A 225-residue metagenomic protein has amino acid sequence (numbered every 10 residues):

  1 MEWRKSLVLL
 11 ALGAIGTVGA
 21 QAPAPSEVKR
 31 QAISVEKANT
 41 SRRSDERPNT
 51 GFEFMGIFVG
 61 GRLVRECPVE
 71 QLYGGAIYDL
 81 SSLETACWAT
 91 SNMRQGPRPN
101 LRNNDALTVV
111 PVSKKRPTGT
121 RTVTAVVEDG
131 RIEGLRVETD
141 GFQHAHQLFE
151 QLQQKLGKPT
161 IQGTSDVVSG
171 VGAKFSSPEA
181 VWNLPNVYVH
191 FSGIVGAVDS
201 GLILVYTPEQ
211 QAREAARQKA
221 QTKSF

Functional and structural regions predicted by a protein language model:
M1, V18, A38, N103-N104: Intrinsic-disorder/low-complexity regions
M1-V8: Bacterial N-terminal signal peptides that target proteins for export
A11-A20: Hydrophobic h-region of N-terminal signal peptides that target proteins for export in Gram-negative bacteria
Q21-R98, D129-F225: Non-cytosolic coordination micro-motifs
G96-E128: A glycine-rich, hydrophobic loop/mini-helix early in the fold
